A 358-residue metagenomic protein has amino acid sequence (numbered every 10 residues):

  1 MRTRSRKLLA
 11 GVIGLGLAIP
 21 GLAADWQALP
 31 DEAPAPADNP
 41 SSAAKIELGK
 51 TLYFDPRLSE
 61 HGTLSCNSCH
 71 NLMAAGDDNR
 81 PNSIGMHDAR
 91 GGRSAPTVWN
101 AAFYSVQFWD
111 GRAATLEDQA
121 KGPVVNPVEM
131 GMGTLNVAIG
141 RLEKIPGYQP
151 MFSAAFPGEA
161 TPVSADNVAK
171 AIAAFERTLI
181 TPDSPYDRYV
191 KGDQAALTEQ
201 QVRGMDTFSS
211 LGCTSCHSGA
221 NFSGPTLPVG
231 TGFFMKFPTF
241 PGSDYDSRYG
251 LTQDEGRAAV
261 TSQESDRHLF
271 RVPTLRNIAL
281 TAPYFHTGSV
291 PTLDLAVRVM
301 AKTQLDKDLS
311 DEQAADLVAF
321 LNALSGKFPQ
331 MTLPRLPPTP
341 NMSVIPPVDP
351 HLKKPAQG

Functional and structural regions predicted by a protein language model:
M1-V12: Bacterial N-terminal signal peptides that target proteins for export
G14-L15, G358: Short, linear, compositionally biased motifs with a strong N-terminal bias
A18-G21: N-terminal signal peptide c-region/cleavage motif recognized by signal peptidases
A24-G122, D187-V299, L305, T332-G358: Short glycine/threonine-rich turn/loop motifs
L72, A101-S105, P123, I145 (+2 more regions): Phosphate/oxyanion-binding loops and surfaces in catalytic or ligand/nucleic-acid-binding neighborhoods
P127-M132, R141: A gly/proline- and charged-residue-enriched helix-loop-helix capping module
M130, T178-T181, P185, Y189 (+1 more regions): Short His/Asp/Glu-rich catalytic/ion-coordination signatures at enzyme active sites or charged loops
L135-P182, R271-P273, A279, S289-G358: C-terminal capping alpha-helices of c-type cytochrome domains
